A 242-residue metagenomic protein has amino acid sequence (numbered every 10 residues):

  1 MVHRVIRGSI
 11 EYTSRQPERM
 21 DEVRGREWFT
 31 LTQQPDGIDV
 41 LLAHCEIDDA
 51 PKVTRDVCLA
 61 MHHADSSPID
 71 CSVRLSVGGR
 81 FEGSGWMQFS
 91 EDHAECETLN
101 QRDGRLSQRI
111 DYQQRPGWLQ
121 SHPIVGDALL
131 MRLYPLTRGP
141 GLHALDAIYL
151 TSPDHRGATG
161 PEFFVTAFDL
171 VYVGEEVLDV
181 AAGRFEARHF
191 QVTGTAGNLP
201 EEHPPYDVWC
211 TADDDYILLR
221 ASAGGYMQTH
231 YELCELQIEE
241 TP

Functional and structural regions predicted by a protein language model:
M1-Q101, L145-P242: Acidic, serine/threonine-rich low-complexity disordered tracts
D92-D154: Surface-exposed beta-loop interaction hotspot
